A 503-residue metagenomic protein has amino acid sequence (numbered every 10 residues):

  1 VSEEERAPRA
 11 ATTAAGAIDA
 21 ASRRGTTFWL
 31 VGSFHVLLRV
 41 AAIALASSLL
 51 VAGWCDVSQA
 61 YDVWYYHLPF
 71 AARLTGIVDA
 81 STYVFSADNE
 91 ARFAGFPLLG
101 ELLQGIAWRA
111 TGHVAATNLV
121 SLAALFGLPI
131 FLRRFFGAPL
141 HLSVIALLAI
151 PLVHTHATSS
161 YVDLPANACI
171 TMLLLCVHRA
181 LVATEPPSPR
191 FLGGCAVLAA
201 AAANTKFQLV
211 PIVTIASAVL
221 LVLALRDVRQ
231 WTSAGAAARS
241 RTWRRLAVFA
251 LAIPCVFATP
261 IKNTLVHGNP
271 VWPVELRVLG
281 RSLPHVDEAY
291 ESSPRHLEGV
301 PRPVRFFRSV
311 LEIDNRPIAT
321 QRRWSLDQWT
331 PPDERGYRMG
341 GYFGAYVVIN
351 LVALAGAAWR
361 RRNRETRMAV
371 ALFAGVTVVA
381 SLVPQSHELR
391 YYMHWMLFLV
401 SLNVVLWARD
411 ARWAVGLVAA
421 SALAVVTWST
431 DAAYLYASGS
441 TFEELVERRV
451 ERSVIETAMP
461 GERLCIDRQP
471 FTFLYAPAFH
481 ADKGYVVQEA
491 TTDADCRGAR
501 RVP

Functional and structural regions predicted by a protein language model:
H35-L45, P189-A199, V213-L221, A237-C255 (+2 more regions): Signature aromatic-anchored transmembrane alpha helix within multi-pass, membrane-resident enzymes that catalyze glycan
A42-A46, L119-F135, P139-L181, F191-T205 (+2 more regions): Membrane-embedded helix bundles of polyisoprenyl
D56, V222, R226, W243-D333: Membrane-lumen/periplasm interface segments of specific transmembrane helices in polyprenyl phosphate-linked
D56-D62, T155-L164, K206-I212, T264 (+3 more regions): Membrane-interface catalytic loops of GT-C/OST-like multi-pass glycosylation enzymes that act
D56-F70, V78-L103, T111, V266-V274 (+1 more regions): Extracytoplasmic catalytic/substrate-binding loops of multi-pass membrane glycan-assembly enzymes
H67, A420-A478: Membrane-embedded, lumen/periplasm-facing catalytic core of multi-pass transferases that use lipid-linked donors
H67, A72, D163-C169, A202-P211 (+1 more regions): Hydrophobic/aromatic-rich transmembrane helices and adjacent perimembrane loops
L125-R133, R226-V228, I318-R367: Hydrophobic, aromatic-rich transmembrane alpha-helices and their immediate juxtamembrane boundary segments
